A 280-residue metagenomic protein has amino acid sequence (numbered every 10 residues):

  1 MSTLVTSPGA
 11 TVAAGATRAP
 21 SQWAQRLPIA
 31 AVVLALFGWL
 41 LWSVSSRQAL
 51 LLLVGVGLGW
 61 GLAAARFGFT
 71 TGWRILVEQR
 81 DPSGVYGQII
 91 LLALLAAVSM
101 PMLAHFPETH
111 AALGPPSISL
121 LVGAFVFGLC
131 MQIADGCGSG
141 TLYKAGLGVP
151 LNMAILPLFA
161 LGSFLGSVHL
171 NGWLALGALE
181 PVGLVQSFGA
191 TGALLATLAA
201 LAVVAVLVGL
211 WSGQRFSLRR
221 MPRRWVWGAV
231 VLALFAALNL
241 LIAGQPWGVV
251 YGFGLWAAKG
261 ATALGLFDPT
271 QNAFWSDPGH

Functional and structural regions predicted by a protein language model:
M1-H280: Membrane-interfacial helix-loop segments of redox and metal-homeostasis proteins, especially TM-loop-TM junctions
